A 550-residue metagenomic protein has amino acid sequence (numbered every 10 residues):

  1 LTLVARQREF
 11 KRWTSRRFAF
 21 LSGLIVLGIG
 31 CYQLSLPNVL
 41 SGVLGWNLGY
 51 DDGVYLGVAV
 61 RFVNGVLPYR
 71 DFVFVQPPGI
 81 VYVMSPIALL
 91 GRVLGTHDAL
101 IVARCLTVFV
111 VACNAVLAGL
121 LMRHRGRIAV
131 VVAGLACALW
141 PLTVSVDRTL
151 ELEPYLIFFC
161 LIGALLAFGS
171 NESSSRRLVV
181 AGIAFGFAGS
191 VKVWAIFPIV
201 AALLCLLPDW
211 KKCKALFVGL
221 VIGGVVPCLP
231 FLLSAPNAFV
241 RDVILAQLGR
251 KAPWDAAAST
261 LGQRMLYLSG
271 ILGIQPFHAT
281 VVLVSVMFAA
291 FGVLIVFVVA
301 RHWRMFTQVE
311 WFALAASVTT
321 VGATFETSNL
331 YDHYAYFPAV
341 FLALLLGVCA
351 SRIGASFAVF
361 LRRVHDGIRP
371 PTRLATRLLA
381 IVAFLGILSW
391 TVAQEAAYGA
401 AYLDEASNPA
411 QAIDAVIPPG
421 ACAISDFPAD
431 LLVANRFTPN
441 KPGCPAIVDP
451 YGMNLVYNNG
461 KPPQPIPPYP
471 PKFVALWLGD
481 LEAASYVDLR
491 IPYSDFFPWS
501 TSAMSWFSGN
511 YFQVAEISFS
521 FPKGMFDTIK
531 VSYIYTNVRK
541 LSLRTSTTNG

Functional and structural regions predicted by a protein language model:
V54-F62, V73-G95, I101, C105 (+1 more regions): Short hydrophobic/aromatic helix or loop-helix immediately within or flanking a transmembrane segment in polytopic
Q76, W194, S389-S542: Extracytoplasmic
P78, V93-V116, V146, L150 (+1 more regions): Loop-to-helix entry region of an early transmembrane alpha helix in multi-pass inner-membrane enzymes
R123-A129, S174-S175, D209-V218, F277-L283 (+5 more regions): Membrane-interface helix-loop-helix junctions at transmembrane boundaries of multi-pass membrane enzymes, predominantly
A133-G134, L166, R177-V193, P198-C205 (+3 more regions): Membrane-interface alpha helices of multi-pass inner-membrane proteins
V146-D147, E153-L156, V191, F197 (+1 more regions): Hydrophobic/aromatic-rich transmembrane helices and adjacent perimembrane loops
Y155-E172, R177, F341-L345: Specific aromatic-rich, kink-prone transmembrane helix
K214-Y267, A279-V284: Membrane-lumen/periplasm interface segments of specific transmembrane helices in polyprenyl phosphate-linked
